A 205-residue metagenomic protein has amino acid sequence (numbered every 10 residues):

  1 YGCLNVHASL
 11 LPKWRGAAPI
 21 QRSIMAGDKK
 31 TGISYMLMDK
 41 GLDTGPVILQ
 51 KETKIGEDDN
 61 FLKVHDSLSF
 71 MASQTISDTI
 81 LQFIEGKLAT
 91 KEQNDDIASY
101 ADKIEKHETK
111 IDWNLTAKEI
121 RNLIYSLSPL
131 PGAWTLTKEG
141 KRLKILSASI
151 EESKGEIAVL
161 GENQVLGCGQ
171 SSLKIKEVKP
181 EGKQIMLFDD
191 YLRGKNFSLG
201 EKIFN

Functional and structural regions predicted by a protein language model:
Y1-Y100, H107: Donor/substrate-binding cores of folate-linked one-carbon enzymes
K13-A17, W113, Q184: Alpha-helix N-cap/helix-start motif
M25, D39, A101-K103, W134 (+2 more regions): Short secondary-structure boundary/capping segments
K54, K110, E181: Short, flexible active-site loop motifs that bind/organize anionic cofactors or intermediates
M71-T75, F83, K87, I111 (+2 more regions): Short secondary-structure junctions and interdomain/linker hinges
D102-L115: Acyl-group handling in specialized metabolite and lipid biosynthesis
N114-N205: An anion-binding loop in the catalytic cleft
